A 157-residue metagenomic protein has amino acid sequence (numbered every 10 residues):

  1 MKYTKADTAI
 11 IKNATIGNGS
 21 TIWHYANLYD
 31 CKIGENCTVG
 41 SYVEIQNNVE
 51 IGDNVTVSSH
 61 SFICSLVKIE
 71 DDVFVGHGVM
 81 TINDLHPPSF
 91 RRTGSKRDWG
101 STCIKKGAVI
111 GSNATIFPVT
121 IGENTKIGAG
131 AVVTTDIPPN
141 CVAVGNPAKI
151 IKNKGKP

Functional and structural regions predicted by a protein language model:
M1-D7, K12-T15, I22-I121, N146-P147 (+1 more regions): Flexible, glycine/small-residue-enriched loop-and-beta-strand segment within the central core of proteins
G122-D136, N140: C-terminal/domain-terminus segments
A143: Conserved active-site beta-strand element of glycosyltransferases/polysaccharide synthases
